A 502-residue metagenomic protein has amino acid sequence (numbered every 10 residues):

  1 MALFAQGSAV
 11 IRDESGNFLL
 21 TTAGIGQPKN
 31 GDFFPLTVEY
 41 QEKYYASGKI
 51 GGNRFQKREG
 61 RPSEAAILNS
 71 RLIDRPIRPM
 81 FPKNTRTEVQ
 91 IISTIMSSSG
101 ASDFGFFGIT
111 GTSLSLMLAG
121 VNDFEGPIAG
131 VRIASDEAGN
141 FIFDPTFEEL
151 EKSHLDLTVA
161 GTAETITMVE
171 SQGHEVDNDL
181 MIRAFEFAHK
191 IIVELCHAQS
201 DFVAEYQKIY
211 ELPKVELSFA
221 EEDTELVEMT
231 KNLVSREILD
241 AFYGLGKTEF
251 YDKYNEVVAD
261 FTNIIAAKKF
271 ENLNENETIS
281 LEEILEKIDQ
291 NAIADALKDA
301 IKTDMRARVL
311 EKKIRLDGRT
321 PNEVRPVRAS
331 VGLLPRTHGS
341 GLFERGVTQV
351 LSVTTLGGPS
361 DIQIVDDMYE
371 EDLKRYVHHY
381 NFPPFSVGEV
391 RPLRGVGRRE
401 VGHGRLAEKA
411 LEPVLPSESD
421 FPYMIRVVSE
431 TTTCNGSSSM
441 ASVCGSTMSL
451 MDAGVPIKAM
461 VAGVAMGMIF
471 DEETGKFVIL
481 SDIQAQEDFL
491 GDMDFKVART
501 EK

Functional and structural regions predicted by a protein language model:
M1-T37, E211, V215-E370: Extended amphipathic alpha-helical scaffolds
Q6, F18, F33, P62-F81 (+9 more regions): Alpha/propeptide regions of enzymes that mature by internal proteolysis
G7-A9, N17, S102-N122, S330-T354 (+1 more regions): Conserved phosphate/anionic-ligand binding catalytic regions in large, soluble enzymes, centered on
S8-V89, I95-S99, A163, E170 (+2 more regions): Glycine-rich, flexible beta-strand/loop modules in the N-terminal catalytic cores of phosphate-handling
P62, I95-A101, S171-L180, I191 (+1 more regions): A generic structural motif
P79-K83, M117-A129, F143, L310-G318 (+3 more regions): Active-site phosphate-binding and catalytic loops of NTP-dependent enzymes
N122-L245, L450-K502: Mobile "lid/hinge" segments at catalytic clefts and subdomain interfaces of large enzymes
P392-V396, E400-E408, E412-E501: Conserved structured catalytic cores and adjacent interaction surfaces of nucleotide-binding/hydrolyzing enzymes
